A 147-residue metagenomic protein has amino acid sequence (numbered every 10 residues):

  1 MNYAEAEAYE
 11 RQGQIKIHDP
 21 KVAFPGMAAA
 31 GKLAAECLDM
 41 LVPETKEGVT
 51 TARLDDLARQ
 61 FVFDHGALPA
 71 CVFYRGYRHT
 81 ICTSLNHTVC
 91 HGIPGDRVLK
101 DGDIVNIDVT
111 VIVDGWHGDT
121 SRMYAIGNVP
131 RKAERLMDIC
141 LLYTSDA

Functional and structural regions predicted by a protein language model:
M1-R75: Generic N-terminal segment detector
D19-P20, S84-W116: Acidic/histidine-enriched ion/cofactor-binding microenvironments in catalytic or ligand-binding pockets
A35, M137-L142: Residues forming anionic-ligand binding surfaces in small-molecule and nucleic-acid pockets of primarily soluble enzymes
F73-H87: Short, basic/aromatic beta-hairpin or loop at an interaction surface
G118-E134: Short, compositionally biased
Y143-A147: Conserved small/polar residues in nucleotide/adenosyl-binding loops
